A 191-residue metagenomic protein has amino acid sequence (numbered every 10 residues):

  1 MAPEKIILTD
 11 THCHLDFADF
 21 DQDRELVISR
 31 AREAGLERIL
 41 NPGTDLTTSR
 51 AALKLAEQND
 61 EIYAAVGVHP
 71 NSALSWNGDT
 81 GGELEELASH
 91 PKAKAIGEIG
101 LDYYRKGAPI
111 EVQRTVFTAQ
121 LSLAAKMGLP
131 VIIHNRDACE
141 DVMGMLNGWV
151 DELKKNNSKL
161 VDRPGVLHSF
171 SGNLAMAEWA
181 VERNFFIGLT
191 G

Functional and structural regions predicted by a protein language model:
M1-G191: Mid-domain alpha/beta scaffold segments of enzyme catalytic cores
